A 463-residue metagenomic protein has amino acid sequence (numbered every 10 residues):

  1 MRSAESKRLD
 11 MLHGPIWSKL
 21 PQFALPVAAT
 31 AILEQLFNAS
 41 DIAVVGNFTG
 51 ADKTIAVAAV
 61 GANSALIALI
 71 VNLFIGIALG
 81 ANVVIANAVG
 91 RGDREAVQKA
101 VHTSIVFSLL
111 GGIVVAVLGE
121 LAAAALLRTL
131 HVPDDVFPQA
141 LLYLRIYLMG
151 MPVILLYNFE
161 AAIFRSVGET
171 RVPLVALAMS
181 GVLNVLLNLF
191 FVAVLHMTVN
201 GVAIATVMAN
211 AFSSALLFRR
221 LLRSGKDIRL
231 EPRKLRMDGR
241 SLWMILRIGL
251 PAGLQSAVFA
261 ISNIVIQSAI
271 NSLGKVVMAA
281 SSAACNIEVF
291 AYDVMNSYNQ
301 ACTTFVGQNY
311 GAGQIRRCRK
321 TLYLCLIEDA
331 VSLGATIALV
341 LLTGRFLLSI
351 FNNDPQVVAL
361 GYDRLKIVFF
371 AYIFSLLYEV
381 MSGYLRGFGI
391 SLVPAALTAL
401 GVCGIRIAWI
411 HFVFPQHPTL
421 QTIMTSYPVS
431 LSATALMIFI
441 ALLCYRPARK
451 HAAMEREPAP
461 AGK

Functional and structural regions predicted by a protein language model:
M1-A24, I85-G150, V194-L250, V306-A371 (+1 more regions): Short alpha-helical transmembrane segments in multi-pass integral membrane proteins
H13, W17-L36, S40, L66-L73 (+8 more regions): Residue-level signal for short hydrophobic patches within transmembrane helices of multi-pass membrane transporters
Q22-D41, I146, S180, A209-S213 (+3 more regions): Transmembrane helical elements of multi-pass membrane transporters/channels
I32, L36-A58, L127-D134, F190-M197 (+5 more regions): Helix-terminus/linker motif at the lipid-water interface of multi-pass membrane proteins
A39-I42, V117, A125, F159-I163 (+9 more regions): Alpha-helical transmembrane segments of multipass membrane proteins
T54-A65, A140, L144, A203 (+3 more regions): Small-residue hotspots at the loop-to-helix junctions and early N-terminal turns of transmembrane alpha-helices
V57-V117, I154-P173, Q267, A280-G344 (+1 more regions): Small-residue-rich hydrophobic transmembrane alpha-helices
I75-A78, Y147-R165, P173-G181, V202-L217 (+4 more regions): Short runs within selected transmembrane alpha-helices of multi-pass transporters and secretion channels
